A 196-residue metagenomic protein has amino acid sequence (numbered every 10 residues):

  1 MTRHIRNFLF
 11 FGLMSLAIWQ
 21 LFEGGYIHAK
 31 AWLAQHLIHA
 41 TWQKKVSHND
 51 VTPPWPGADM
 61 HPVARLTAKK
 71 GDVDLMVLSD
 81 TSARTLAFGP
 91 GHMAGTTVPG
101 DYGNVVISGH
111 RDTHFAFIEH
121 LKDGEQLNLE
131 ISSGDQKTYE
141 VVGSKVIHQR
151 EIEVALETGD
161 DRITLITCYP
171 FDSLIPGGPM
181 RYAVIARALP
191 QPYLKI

Functional and structural regions predicted by a protein language model:
R3-I196: Solvent-exposed, non-transmembrane regions of membrane-associated and secreted proteins
